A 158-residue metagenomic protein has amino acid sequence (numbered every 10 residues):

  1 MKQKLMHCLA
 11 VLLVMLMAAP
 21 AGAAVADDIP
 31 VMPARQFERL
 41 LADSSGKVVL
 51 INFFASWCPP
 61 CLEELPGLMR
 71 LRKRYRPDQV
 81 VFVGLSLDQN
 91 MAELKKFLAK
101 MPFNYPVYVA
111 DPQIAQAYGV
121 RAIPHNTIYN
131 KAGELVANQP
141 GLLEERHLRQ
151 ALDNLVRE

Functional and structural regions predicted by a protein language model:
M1-L9: Bacterial N-terminal signal peptides that target proteins for export
C8-A19: Bacterial N-terminal signal peptides
D28-V49: A short beta-strand-turn-helix
K47-V49, F53-W57, A122: Short pre-active-site segment immediately N-terminal to redox-active cysteine/selenocysteine motifs in thiol-based
F53-R70: Conserved redox-active cysteine motifs that mediate thiol-disulfide chemistry, especially di-cysteine Cys-X(1-2)-Cys
Q79-E93, F103-P112: Thiol-based oxidoreductase modules, predominantly thioredoxin-like and allied folds used for disulfide exchange
L98-A132: Short, internal strand/loop/helix patches that form the active-site neighborhood or redox-interaction surface
N130-E158: Thiol-/selenol-based redox modules, centered on thioredoxin-like and closely related oxidoreductase domains
